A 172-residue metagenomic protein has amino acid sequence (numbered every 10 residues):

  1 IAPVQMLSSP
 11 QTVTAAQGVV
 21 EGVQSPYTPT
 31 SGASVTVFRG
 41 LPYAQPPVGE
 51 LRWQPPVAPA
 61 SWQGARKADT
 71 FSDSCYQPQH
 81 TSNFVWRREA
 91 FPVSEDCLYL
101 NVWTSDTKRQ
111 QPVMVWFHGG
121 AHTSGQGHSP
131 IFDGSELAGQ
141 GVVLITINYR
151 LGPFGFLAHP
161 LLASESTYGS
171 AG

Functional and structural regions predicted by a protein language model:
V4-A171: Non-catalytic accessory segments of hydrolases
